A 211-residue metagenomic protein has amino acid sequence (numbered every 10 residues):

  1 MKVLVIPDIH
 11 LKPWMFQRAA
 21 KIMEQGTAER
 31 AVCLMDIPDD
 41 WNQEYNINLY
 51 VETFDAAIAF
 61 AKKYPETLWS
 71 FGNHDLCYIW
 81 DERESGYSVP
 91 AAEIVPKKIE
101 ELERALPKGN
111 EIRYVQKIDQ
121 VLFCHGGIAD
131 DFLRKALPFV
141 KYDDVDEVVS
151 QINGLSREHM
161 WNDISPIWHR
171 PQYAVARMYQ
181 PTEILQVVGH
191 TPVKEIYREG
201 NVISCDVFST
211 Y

Functional and structural regions predicted by a protein language model:
M1-L4, Q116-F123, R198-N201: Beta-strand-turn-beta hairpins that frame and shape the catalytic cleft of phosphate-ester-processing enzymes
M1-V5, P38-Q43, L155-D163: Short, basic, glycine/proline-bearing loop/turn elements
I6, L11-K97: Core catalytic region of metal-dependent phosphoesterases/phosphodiesterases, especially metallo-beta-lactamase-like
I6-P7, A31-D36, L68-N73, F123-C124 (+2 more regions): Active-site neighborhood of phospho(di)ester-bond hydrolases with catalytic His/Asp-centered motifs
E24-T27, K62-K63, K117, R177-T182 (+1 more regions): Flexible, charged surface loops at secondary-structure boundaries
D40-N42, L76-D81, C124-G126, D130-R134 (+2 more regions): Short catalytic/ligand-binding loop motif for oxyanion handling, primarily in non-cytosolic enzymes, centered on
P90-K108, I112-Q180: Active-site-proximal loop/helix segment associated with metal-binding centers of metalloenzymes
I167-Y211: Conserved beta-sheet core of the metallophosphoesterase superfamily
